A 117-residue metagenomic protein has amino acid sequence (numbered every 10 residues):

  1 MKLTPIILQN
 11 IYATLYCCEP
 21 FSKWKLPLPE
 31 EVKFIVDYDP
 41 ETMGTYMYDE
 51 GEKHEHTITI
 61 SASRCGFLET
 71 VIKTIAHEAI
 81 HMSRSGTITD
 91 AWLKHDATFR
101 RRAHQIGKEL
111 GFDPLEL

Functional and structural regions predicted by a protein language model:
M1-L3, E116-L117: Short intrinsically disordered terminal tails
K2-P29: Zn2+-dependent metallopeptidase catalytic core
I11, V32-V36, I58-I60, I75-A76: Hydrophobic beta-strand residues in large extracellular and virion-surface proteins
E30-V32, E55-T59, M82, G86 (+2 more regions): Extended, non-core accessory segments
F34-T57: Catalytic zinc-binding patch centered on the HExxH motif and its immediate surroundings that defines zinc-dependent
H56-I75, T89: Short pre-active-site segment immediately N-terminal to the catalytic Zn-binding motif
K73-S85: Active-site recognition of the HExxH zinc-binding catalytic motif
T87-L117: Post-HExxH zinc-binding segment in Zn-dependent metallohydrolases
